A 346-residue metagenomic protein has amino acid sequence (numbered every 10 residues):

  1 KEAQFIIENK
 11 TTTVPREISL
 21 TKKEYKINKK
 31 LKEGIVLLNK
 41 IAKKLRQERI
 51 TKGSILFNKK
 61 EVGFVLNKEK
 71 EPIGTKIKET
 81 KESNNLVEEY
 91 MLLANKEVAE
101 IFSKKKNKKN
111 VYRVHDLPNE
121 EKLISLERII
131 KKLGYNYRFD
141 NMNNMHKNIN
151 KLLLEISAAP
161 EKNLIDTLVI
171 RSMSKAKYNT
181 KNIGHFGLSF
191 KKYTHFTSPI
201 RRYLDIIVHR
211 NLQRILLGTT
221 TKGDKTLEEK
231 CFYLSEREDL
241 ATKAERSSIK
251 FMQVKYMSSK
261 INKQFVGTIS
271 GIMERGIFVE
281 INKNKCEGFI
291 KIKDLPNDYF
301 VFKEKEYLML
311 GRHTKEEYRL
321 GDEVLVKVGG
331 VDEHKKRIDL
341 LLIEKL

Functional and structural regions predicted by a protein language model:
K1-L346: Conserved, carboxylate-rich catalytic/transport cores that coordinate ions
